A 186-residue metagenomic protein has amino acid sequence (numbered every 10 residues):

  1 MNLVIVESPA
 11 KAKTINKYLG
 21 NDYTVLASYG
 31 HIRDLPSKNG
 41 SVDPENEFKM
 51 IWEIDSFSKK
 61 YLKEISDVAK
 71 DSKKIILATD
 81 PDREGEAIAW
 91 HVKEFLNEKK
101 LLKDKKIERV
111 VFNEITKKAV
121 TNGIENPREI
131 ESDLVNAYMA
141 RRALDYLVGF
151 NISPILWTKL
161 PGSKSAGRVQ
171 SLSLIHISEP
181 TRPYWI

Functional and structural regions predicted by a protein language model:
M1-R142, L156: Intrinsically disordered, low-complexity regulatory segments
K74, I152-S153, P183: Generic structural signal for secondary-structure transition and capping sites
E131, S163-K164: Flexible, glycine/proline-enriched loop segments at strand-loop-helix junctions that form or flank small-ligand binding
A140-I152, V169: Core structural elements
L156-S163: Short, solvent-exposed helix-loop connector elements
A166-S173: Conserved phosphate/anionic-ligand binding catalytic regions in large, soluble enzymes, centered on
I175-I186: Single conserved hydrophobic/aromatic residue that forms the stacking wall/gate of nucleotide- or nucleobase-binding
